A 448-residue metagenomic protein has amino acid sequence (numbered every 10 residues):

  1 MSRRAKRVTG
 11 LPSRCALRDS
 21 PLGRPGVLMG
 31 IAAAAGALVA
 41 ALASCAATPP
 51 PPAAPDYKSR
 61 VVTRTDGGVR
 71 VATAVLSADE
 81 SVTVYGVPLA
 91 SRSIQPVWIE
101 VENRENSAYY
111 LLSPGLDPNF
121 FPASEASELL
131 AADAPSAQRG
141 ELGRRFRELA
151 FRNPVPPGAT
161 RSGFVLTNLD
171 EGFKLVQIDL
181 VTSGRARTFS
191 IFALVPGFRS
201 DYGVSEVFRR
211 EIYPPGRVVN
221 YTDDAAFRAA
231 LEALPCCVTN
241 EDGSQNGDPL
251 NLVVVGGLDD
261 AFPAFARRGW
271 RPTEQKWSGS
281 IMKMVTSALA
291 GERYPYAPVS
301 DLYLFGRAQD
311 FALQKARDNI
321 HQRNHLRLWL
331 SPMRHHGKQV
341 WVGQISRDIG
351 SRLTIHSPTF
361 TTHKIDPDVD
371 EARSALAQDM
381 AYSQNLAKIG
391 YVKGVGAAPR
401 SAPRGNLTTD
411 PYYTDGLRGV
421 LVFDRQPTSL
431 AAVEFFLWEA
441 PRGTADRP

Functional and structural regions predicted by a protein language model:
C45-A47: N-terminal Sec signal peptide cleavage junction
P52-R92, L231: Low-complexity, acidic Ser/Thr/Pro/Gly-rich terminal tails and inter-domain linkers that flank the onset of structured
S81-E100, R104-A108, P154-P156, D242-G243: Short, solvent-exposed beta-strand/turn "edge" segments of beta-rich domains on protein surfaces
R104-V155, R161: The feature marks short-to-medium sequence segments in extracytoplasmic or secretory-pathway proteins
S107-G115, V176-I178, F262-A266: Short, hydrophobic/aromatic beta-strand segments
L149-P215: Surface-exposed edge beta-strand/loop patches
L234-A264: Terminal, regulation- and interaction-focused segments at domain boundaries
K276-A445: A cross-kingdom signal targeting lumenal/periplasmic-facing segments of multi-pass membrane and secretory-pathway
